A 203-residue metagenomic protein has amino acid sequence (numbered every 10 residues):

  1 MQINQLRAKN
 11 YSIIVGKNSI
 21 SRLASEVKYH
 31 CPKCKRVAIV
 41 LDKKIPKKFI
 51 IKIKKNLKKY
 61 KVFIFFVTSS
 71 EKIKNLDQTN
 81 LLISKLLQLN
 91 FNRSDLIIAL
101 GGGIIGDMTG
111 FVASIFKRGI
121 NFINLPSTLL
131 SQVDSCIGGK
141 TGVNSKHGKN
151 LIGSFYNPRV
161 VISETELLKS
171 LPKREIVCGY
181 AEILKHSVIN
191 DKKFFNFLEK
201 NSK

Functional and structural regions predicted by a protein language model:
M1-L96, K185: ATP/NTP phosphate-donor binding region
I14, F111-K203: A glycine/threonine-rich phosphate-anchoring loop and its flanking beta-alpha core in nucleotide/phosphate-binding
L89-L100, K149-Y156: Short, basic, helix/turn surface patches
G103: Acidic-aromatic/histidine active-site loop/patch
G106: Catalytic nucleophile loop
